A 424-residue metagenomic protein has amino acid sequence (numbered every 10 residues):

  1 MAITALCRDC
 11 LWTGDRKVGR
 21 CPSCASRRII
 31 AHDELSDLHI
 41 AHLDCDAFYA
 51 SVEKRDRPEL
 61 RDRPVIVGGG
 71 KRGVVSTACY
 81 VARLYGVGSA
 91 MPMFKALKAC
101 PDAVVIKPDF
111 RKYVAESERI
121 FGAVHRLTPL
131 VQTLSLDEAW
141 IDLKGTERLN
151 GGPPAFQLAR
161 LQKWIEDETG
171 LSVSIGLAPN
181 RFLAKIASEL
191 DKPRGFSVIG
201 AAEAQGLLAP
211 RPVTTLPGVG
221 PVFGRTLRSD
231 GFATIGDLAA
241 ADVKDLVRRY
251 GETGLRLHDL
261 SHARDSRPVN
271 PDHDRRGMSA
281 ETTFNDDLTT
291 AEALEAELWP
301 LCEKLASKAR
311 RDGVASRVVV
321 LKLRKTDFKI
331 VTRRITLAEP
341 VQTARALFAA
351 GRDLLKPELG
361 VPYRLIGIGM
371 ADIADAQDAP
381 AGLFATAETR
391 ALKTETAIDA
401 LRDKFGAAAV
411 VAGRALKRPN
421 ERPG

Functional and structural regions predicted by a protein language model:
M1-L257, V269, P380, E388-G424: Gly/Gly-Pro- and Ser/Thr-rich, intrinsically disordered tail segments characteristic of DNA damage-repair and tolerance
M1-T4, D33-E34, H42, L208 (+2 more regions): DNA-contacting surface of Y-family translesion DNA polymerases
D46-F48, K71-G73, T326-I330, I373-A376: Short, charged/polar surface micro-motifs in flexible loops or helix N-caps
G69, A90-M93, E189, R267 (+5 more regions): N-proximal short alpha-helices
L136, G170-S172, A309, S316-V318 (+2 more regions): Short secondary-structure junction motifs
A178-F182, L260-A263, A315-T326, L365-A374 (+1 more regions): A glycine-rich phosphate-binding loop feature that marks nucleotide/adenosyl-phosphate handling sites
I335, E339-G424: Acidic, metal-coordinating catalytic segment for phosphate/diphosphate chemistry, firing primarily on the Nudix
